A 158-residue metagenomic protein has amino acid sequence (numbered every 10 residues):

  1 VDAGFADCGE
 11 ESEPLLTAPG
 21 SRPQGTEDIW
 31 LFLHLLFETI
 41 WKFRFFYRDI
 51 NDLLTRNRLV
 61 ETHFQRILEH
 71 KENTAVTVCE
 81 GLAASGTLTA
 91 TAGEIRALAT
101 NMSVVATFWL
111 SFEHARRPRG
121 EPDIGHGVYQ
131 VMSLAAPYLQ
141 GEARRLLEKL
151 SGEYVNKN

Functional and structural regions predicted by a protein language model:
V1-T17, W30-H34: An amphipathic alpha-helix adjacent to DNA-recognition modules
L15-G20, Y47-L54, L82-G86, W109 (+1 more regions): Secondary-structure edge/capping motif, primarily at the C-terminal ends of alpha-helices and the immediately following
R22-G25, I29, V60, T91-I95 (+1 more regions): Residue-level recognition of alpha-helical structural elements
E27-N51, R66-T77: Helical hydrophobic small-molecule/effector-binding pocket
F43, R56-N57: Short loop-to-helix capping motifs
R48-I50, T62-H63, T91, L147: Short, hydrophobic secondary-structure boundary micro-motifs
L59-S85, R96-S111, H126-P137: Amphipathic alpha-helical packing segments from all-alpha helical-bundle domains
S111, A115-N158: C-terminal peripheral helix-coil segments that are non-catalytic and often amphipathic
